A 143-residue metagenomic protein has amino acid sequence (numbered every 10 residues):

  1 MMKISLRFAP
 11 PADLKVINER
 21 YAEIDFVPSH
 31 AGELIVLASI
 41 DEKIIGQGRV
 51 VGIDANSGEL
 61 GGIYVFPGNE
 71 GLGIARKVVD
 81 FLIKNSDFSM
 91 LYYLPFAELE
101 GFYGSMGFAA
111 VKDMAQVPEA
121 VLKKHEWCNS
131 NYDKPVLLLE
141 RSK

Functional and structural regions predicted by a protein language model:
M1-H30, L37-S39, M114, K134-K143: Short amphipathic alpha-helix that is part of the acyltransferase structural core
A12-V16, A55, A97-G101: Short alpha-helical
L34, N56, S89: Short coil/turn segments at beta-strand junctions that form active-site/ligand-binding loops
L37, K43-I53, S57-Y64: Conserved beta-strand in the GNAT
V65, G71-K84: Conserved acetyl-CoA-binding loop-helix of GNAT-fold acetyltransferases
K84-E98: Conserved GNAT acetyl-CoA-binding A-motif
A97-N129: Conserved active-site alpha-helix within GNAT-family acetyltransferase domains
